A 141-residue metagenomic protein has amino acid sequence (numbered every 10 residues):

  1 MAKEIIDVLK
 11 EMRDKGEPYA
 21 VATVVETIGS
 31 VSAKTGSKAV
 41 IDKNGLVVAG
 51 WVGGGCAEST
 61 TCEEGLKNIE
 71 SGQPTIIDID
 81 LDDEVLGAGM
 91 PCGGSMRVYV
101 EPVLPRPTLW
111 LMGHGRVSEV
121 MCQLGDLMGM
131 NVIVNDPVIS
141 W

Functional and structural regions predicted by a protein language model:
M1-W141: Segments forming oxygen-rich coordination pockets for charged ligands
